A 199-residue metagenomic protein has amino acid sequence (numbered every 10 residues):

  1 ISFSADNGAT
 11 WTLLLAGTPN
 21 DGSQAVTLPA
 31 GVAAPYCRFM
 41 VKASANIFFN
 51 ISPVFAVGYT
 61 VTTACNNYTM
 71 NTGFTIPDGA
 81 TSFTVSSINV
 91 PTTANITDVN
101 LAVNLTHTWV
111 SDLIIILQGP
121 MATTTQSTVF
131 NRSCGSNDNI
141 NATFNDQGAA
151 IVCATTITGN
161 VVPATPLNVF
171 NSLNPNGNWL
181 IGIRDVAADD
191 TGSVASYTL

Functional and structural regions predicted by a protein language model:
I1-A5: Conserved Ser/Thr-centered positions that define the repeating blades of beta-propeller domains
L14-N20: Short beta-strand segments within Ig-like beta-sandwich modules, predominantly Fibronectin type-III
G22-Q24: Short S/T/G- and acidic-enriched coil/turn segments that sit immediately N-terminal to beta-strands in beta-sandwich
V26-L28: Extracellular/luminal low-complexity segments enriched in Ser/Thr/Pro
A30-A33, A56-L199: Loop and turn regions of beta-sandwich accessory domains that flank beta-strands and are enriched in small/polar
R38-K42, L180-G182: Extracellular recognition modules
S44-I47, A187-A188: Short, solvent-exposed loop/turn segments at the edges of extracellular beta-sandwich modules
I47-V57: Edge beta-strands of extracellular beta-sandwich domains
